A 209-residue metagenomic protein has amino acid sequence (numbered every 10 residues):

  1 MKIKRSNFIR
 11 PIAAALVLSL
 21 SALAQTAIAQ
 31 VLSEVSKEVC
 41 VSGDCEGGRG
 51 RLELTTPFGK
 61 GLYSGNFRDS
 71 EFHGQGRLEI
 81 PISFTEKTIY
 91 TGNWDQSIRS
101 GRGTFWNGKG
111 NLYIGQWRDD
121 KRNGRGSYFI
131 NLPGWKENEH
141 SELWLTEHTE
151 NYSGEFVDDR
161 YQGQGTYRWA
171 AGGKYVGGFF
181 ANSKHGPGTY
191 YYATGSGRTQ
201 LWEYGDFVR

Functional and structural regions predicted by a protein language model:
K2-A13: Bacterial N-terminal signal peptides that target proteins for export
P11-A22: Bacterial N-terminal signal peptides
Q25-R209: Glycine/tyrosine- and acidic-biased, solvent-exposed loop/turn segments at the edges of beta-strands
